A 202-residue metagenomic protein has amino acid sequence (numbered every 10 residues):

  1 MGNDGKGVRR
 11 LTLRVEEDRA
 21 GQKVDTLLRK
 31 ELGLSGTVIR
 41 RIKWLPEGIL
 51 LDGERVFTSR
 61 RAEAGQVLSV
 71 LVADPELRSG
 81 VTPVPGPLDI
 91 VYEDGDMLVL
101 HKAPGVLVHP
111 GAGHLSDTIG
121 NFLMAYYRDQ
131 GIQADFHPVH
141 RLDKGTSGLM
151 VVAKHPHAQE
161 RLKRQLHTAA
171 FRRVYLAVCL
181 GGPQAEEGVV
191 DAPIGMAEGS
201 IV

Functional and structural regions predicted by a protein language model:
M1-V202: RNA pseudouridine synthases
